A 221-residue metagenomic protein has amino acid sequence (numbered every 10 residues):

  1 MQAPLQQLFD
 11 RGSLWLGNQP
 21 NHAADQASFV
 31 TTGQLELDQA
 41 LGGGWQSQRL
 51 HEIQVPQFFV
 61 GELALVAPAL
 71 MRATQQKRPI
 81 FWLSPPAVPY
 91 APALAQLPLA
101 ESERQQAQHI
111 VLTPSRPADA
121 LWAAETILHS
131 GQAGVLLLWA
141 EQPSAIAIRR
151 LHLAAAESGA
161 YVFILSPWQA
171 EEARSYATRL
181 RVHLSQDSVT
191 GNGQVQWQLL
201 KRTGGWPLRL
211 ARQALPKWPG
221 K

Functional and structural regions predicted by a protein language model:
M1-W82, P86, A93-Q106, K201-G205 (+1 more regions): Detector for small/aliphatic-rich hydrophobic stretches
G61, D119, I146: Residues that form or flank phosphate/diphosphate-binding pockets in enzymes that use nucleotide phosphates
L65-A69, A123, A147-L151, A155: A short acidic, amphipathic alpha-helical/loop segment
P79-P143: Long, charge-dense
P98-E101, L128, A154, R174 (+1 more regions): Short, hinge-like loop/turn segments at secondary-structure boundaries
W122-A123, A147-R150, S175-Y176, R209-A211: A short secondary-structure junction signal
L128-A173: A contiguous pocket-lining binding segment that forms or flanks enzyme active sites
S166-K221: Phosphate-binding/switch region of NTP-binding enzymes
